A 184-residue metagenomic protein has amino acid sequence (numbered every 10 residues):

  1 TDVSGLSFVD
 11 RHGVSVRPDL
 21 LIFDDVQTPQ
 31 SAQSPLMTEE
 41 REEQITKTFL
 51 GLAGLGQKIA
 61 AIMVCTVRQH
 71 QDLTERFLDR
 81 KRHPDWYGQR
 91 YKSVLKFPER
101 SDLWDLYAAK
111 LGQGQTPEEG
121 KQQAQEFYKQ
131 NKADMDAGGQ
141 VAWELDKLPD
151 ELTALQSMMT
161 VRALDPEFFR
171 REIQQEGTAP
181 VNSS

Functional and structural regions predicted by a protein language model:
T1-I45: Conserved RecA-like ASCE ATPase "motif II neighborhood" in helicase/translocase motors
P29-L36, E40-S184: Non-catalytic, compositionally simple segments
